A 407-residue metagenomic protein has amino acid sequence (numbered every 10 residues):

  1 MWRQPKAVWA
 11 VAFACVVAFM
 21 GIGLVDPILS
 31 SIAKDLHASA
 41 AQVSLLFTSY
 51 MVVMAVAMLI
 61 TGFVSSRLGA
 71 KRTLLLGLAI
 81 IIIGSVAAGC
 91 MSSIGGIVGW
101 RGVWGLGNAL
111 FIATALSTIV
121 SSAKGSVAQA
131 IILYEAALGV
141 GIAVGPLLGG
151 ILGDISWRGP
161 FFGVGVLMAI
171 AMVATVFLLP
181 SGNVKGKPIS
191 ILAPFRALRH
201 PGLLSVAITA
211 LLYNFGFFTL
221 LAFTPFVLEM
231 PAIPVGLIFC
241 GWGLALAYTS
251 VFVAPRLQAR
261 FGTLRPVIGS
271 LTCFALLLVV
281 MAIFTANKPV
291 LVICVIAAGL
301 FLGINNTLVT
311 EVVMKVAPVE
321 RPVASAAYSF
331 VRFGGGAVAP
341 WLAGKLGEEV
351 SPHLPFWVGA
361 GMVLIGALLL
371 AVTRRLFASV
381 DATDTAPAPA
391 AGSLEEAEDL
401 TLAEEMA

Functional and structural regions predicted by a protein language model:
H37, G69, C90-G96, K124 (+1 more regions): Helix-breaking motifs and short loop linkers at transmembrane-helix boundaries and internal kinks in secondary membrane
A55-S92: Conserved MFS/SLC helix-loop-helix module at the cytosolic interface between two early adjacent transmembrane helices
M58-G69, T249-T263, G347: Helix-to-loop junctions at the C-terminal end of transmembrane segments in multipass secondary transporters
G84, G95-V103, P289-A297: Paired small-residue
W100-V140: Cytoplasmic helix-loop-helix junction between adjacent transmembrane helices in 12-TM secondary transporters
G125, I132-V176: Helix-loop-helix hairpin linking two adjacent transmembrane segments in secondary transporters
G165-V184, L369-R374: C-terminal membrane-cytosol helix-exit motif in multi-pass small-molecule transporters
L264-V309: C-terminal transmembrane helical hairpin of 12-TM major facilitator-type secondary transporters
